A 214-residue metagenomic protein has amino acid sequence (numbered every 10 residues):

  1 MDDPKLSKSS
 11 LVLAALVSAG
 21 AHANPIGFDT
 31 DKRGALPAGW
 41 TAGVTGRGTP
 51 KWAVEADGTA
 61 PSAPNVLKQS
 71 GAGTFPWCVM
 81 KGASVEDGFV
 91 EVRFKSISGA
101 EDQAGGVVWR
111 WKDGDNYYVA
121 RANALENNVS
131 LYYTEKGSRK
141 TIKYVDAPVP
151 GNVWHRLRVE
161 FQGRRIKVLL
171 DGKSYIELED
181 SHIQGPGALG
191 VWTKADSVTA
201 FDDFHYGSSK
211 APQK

Functional and structural regions predicted by a protein language model:
D2-L11: Bacterial N-terminal signal peptides that target proteins for export
A23-V44, Q213-K214: Extracellular carbohydrate-recognition regions
F28, V90-V92, W154-Q162, I166-V168: Short tryptophan-centered beta-strand motifs in secreted/extracellular beta-sheet-rich domains of glycan-recognition
A35-N65, G73-T74: Extracellular glycan-recognition surfaces and repeat-rich motifs
Q69-S130: Secretory/extracellular carbohydrate-interaction modules and structurally similar beta-sandwich "look-alikes"
E135-R156: Short, aromatic/His-centered strand-loop micro-motif at the edge of beta-sheets
L169-A188: Short, solvent-exposed beta-strand-to-loop segments that form ligand-recognition rims of beta-rich domains
Q184-K214: Ligand-recognition surfaces built from glycine- and aromatic
